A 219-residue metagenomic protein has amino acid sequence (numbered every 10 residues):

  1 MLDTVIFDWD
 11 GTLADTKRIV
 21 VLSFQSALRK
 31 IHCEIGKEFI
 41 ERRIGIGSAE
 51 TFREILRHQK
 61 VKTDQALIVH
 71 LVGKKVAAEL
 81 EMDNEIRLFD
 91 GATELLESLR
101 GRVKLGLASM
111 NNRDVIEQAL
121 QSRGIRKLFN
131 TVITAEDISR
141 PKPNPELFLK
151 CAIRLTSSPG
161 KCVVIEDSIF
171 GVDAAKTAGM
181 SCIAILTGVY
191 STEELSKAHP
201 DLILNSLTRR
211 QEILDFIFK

Functional and structural regions predicted by a protein language model:
M1-D3, E97, R113-K219: Asp-based, Mg2+/Mn2+-dependent phosphohydrolase catalytic module
M1-R42: Active-site neighborhood of HAD-like aspartate-dependent phosphohydrolases
V21, Q25, S48-R53, V72 (+1 more regions): An amphipathic alpha-helix signature
A27-L28, G47-T63, A119, C151-A152: Helix-loop "lid/cap" segments that line or gate small-molecule binding pockets
C33-R42, K60-L71, P159: Short, surface-exposed acidic
I46, G101-R102, A198: Structured helix-beta-strand junction loops
L56-E94: Metal-dependent phosphoesterase signature
L80-L107, R113, E117: Short, acidic loop-to-helix structural element flanking the phosphoryl-transfer center in phosphate-processing enzymes
